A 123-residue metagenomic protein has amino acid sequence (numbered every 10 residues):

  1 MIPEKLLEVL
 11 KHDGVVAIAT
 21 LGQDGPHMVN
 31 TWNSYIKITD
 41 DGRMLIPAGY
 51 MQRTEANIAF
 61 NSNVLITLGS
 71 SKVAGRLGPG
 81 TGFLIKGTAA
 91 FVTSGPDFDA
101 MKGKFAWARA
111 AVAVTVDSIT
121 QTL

Functional and structural regions predicted by a protein language model:
M1-L123: Binding-site signature for planar aromatic cofactors or substrates
